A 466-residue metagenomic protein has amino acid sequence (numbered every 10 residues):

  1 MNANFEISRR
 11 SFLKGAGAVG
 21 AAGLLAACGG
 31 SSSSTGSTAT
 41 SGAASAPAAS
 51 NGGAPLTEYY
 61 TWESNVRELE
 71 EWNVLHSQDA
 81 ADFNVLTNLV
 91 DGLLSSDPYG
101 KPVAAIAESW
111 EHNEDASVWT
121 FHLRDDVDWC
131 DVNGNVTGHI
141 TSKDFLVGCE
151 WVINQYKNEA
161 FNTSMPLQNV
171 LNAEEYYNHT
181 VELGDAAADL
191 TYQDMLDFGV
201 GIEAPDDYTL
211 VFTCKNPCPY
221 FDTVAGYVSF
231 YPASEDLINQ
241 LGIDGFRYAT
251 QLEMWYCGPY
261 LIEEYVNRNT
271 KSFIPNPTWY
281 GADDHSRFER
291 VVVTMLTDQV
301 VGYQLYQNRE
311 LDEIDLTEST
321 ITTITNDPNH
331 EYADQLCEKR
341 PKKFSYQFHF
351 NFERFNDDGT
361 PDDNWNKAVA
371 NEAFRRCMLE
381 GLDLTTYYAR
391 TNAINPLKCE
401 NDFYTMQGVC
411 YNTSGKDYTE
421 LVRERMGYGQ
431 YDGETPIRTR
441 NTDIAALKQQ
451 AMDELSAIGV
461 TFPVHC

Functional and structural regions predicted by a protein language model:
M1-I7, S11, G15-A27: N-terminal secretory signal peptides
I7-S8, C28, P98, R124-N158 (+2 more regions): Extracytoplasmic/periplasmic ligand-capture domains
G29-T40: Bacterial lipoprotein signal-peptidase II cleavage site
S41-Y59: N-terminal low-complexity, Pro/Thr/Ser-rich intrinsically disordered segments that act as propeptides or flexible
T61-E114, W255-Y256: N-terminal lobe/hinge region of extracytoplasmic solute-binding protein
R67, D126-V127, P217-C218: Acidic glycine-/aspartate-rich tracts in secreted/extracellular proteins
P98, E182-G199, E203-Y208, T213-V292 (+1 more regions): Gly/Pro-rich hinge or "lid" segments in bacterial periplasmic/extracellular proteins
D236-I238, R390-T419: Mature extracytoplasmic/periplasmic domains
